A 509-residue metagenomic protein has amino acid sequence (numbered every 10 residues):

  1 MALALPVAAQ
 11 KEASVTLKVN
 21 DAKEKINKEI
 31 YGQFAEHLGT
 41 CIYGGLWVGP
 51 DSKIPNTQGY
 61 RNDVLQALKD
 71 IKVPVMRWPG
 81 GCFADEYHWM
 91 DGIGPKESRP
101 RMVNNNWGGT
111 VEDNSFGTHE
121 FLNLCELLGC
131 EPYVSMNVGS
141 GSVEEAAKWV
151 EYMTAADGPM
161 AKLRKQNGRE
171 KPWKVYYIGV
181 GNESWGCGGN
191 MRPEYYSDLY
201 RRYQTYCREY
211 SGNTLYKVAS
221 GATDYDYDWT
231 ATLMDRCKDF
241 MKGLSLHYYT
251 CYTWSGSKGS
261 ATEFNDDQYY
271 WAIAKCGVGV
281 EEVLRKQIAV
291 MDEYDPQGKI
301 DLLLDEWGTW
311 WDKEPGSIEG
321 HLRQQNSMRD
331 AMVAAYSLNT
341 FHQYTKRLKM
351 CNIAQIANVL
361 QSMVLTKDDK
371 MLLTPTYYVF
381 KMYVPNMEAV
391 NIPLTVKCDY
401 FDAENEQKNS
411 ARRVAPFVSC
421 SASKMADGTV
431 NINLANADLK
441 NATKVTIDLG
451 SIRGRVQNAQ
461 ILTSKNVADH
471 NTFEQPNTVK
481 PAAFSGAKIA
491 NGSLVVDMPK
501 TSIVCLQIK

Functional and structural regions predicted by a protein language model:
A4-P6: N-terminal signal peptide c-region/cleavage motif recognized by signal peptidases
A8-G243, G277-E281, R285-K313, S317-K509: Non-catalytic accessory regions flanking glycosidase/transglycosidase catalytic cores in CAZymes
L246: Histidine-centered catalytic micro-motifs
Y249-W271, S317: Active-site His/acidic residue clusters
